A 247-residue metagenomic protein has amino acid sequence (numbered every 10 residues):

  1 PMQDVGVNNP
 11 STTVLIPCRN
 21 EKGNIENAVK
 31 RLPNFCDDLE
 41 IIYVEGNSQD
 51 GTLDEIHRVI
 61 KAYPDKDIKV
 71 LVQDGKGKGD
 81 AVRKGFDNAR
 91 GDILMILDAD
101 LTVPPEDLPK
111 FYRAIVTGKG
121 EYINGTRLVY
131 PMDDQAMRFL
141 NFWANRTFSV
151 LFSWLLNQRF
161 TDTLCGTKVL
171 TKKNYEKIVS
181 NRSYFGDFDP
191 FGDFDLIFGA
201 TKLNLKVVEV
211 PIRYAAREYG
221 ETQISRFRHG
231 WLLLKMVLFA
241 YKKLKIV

Functional and structural regions predicted by a protein language model:
P1-S11, N27, N34, N181-V247: Hydrophobic helical membrane-anchoring modules
T12-E21, A28, F35, V44: A conserved hydrophobic helix/loop-capping motif in glycosyltransferases and polysaccharide synthases
E21-N24, S48, K78, P104: Donor nucleotide-sugar binding loop of glycosyltransferases
G23-N27, D50-V59: Acidic helix N-cap motif at the loop->helix transition within catalytic regions of sugar-transfer enzymes
D38-S48, L71-V72: Short beta-strand/loop segment that forms part of the nucleotide-sugar
E45-D54, L101: A conserved acidic beta->alpha catalytic loop
D67, Q73-N88, P105-G186, P190 (+2 more regions): Acceptor/aglycone-binding surface of glycosyltransferases and processive sugar-polymer synthases
L94: Short aromatic/hydrophobic "clamp" motif used to bind/position activated sugar donors
